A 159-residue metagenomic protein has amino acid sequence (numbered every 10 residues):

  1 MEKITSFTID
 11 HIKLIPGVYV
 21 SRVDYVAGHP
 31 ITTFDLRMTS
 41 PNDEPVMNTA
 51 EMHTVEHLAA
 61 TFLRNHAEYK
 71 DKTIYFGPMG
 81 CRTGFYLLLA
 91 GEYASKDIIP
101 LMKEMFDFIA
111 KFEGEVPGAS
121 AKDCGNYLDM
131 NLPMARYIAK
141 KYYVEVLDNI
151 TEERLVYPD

Functional and structural regions predicted by a protein language model:
M1-N42, E152, V156-D159: Non-catalytic terminal extensions that flank enzyme cores
P30-N65, Y75-F76: Active/ligand-binding-proximal structured segments within catalytic/core domains that scaffold catalytic residues
P45-V46, L87-L89: Second-shell loop/turn segments in exported
H57-E68, K103-D107, K111: Short, intrinsically disordered, mixed-charge
L63-T73, A94-D97: Short, solvent-exposed secondary-structure capping/transition elements
D71-G77, L88-A90: Catalytic or ion-translocation cores adjacent to nucleophile or general acid/base/metal-coordination motifs in diverse
M79-G84: Short, conserved phosphate-binding/catalytic loop or strand-edge motifs used in phosphoryl-/nucleotidyl-transfer
L88-D159: Acidic/histidine-enriched segments that form metal/cofactor-coordinating and catalytic pocket/exosite environments
